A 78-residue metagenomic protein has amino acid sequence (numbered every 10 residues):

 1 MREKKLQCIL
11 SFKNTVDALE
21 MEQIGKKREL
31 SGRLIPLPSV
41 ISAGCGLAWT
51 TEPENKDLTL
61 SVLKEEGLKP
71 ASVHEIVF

Functional and structural regions predicted by a protein language model:
M1-K4: Solvent-exposed alpha-helices and their adjacent loops that cap or buttress functional pockets in soluble metabolic
L6-C8, H74: Short helix-onset patch at the extreme N-terminus, typifying the N->h transition of secretory signal peptides
I9, K13-T15, L19-L58: Amphipathic, hydrophobic secondary-structure cores in small proteins
T50-F78: C-terminal structural segments of small proteins and small subunits
